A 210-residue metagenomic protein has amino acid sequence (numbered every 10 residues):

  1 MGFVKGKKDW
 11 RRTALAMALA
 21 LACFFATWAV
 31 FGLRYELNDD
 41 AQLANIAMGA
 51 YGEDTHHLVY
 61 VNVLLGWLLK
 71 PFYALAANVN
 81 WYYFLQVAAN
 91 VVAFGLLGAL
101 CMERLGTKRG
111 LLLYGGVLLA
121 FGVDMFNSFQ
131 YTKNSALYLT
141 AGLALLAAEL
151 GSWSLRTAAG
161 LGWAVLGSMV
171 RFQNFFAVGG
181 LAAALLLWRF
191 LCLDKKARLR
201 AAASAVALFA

Functional and structural regions predicted by a protein language model:
M1-A18, S152-L155: N-terminal membrane topogenic signal
T13-V59, L69-A74: Extracytoplasmic loop-helix module adjacent to an early transmembrane segment
T55-A89: Short hydrophobic/aromatic helix or loop-helix immediately within or flanking a transmembrane segment in polytopic
A88-G106: Transmembrane-helix motifs of polytopic, lipid-linked glycan transferases
Y114-T140, M169: Aromatic- and kink-enriched transmembrane "portal" helix at the membrane-lumen/periplasm boundary that abuts
G142-T157, L193: Membrane-interface transmembrane helices that cradle and orient dolichyl/undecaprenyl
T157-N174, A183, A205-F209: Membrane-interface alpha helices of multi-pass inner-membrane proteins
A177-F209: Perimembrane helix-loop-helix junctions
